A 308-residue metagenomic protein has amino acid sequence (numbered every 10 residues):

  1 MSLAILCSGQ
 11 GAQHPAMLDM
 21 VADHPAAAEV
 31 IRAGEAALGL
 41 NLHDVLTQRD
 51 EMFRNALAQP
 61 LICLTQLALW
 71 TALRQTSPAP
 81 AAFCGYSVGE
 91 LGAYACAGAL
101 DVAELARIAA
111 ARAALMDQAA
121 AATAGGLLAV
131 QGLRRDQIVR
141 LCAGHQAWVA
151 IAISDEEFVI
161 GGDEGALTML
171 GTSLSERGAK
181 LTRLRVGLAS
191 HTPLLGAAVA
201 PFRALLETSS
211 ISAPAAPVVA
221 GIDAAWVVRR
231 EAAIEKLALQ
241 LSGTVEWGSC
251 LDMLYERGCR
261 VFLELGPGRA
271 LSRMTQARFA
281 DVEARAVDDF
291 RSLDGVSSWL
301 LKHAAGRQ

Functional and structural regions predicted by a protein language model:
M1-Q137, V261-R291: FabD-like malonyl-/acyl-CoA
Q10-A12, L38, A97-S242: Alpha/beta catalytic cores of group-transfer enzymes, especially the acyltransferase/condensing modules of polyketide
L167, S272, D294: Short alpha-helix immediately C-terminal to the canonical SAM-binding loop
E235, D252, R269-R273: A generic structural signal for well-ordered alpha-helical surface patches
V245-M253: A short, well-structured juxtamembrane/interface segment
Y255-G258: Non-catalytic positions within long, well-ordered alpha-helices that form the structural scaffold/packing of enzyme
E283-G306: Short, flexible loop segments at boundaries between secondary-structure elements
